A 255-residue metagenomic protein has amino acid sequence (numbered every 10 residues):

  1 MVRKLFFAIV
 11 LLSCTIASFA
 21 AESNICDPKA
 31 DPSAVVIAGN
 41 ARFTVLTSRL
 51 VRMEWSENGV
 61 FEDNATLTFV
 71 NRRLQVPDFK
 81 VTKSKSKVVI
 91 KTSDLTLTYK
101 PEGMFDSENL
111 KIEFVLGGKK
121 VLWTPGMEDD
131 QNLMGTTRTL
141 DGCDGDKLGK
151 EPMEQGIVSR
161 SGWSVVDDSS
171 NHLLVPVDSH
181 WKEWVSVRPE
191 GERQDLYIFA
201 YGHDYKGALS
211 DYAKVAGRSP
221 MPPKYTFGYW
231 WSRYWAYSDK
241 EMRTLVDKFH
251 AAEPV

Functional and structural regions predicted by a protein language model:
M1-K4: Positively charged n-region of N-terminal signal peptides that target proteins for export
F6-T15: Bacterial N-terminal signal peptides
S18-A21: Boundary at the C-terminal end of the N-terminal hydrophobic targeting segment
D31-W55: Mature N-terminal segment immediately following signal peptide/propeptide cleavage in secreted/periplasmic
V35, A251-A252: Ser/Thr/Asn(+Pro)-rich, low-complexity disordered segments
T47-S86: A low-complexity, Ser/Thr/Gly/Pro-enriched, surface-exposed linker/loop concept that marks segments flanking
K83-T226, S232-Y234, V246-D247, A251: Catalytic and substrate-binding clefts that recognize carbohydrates or anionic sugar/phosphate headgroups
Y234-K240: Acidic-and-aromatic substrate-binding clefts and catalytic sites of carbohydrate-active enzymes
